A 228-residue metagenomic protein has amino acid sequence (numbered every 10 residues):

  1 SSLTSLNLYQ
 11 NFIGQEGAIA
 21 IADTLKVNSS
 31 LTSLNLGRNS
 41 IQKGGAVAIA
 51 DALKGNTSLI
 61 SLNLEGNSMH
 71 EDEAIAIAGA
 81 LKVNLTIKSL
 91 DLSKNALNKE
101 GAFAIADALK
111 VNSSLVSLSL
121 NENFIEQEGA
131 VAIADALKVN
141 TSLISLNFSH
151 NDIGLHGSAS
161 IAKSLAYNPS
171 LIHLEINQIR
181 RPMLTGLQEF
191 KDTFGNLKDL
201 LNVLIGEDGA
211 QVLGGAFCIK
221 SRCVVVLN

Functional and structural regions predicted by a protein language model:
S1-N228: Leucine-rich tandem repeat or coiled-coil scaffolds
